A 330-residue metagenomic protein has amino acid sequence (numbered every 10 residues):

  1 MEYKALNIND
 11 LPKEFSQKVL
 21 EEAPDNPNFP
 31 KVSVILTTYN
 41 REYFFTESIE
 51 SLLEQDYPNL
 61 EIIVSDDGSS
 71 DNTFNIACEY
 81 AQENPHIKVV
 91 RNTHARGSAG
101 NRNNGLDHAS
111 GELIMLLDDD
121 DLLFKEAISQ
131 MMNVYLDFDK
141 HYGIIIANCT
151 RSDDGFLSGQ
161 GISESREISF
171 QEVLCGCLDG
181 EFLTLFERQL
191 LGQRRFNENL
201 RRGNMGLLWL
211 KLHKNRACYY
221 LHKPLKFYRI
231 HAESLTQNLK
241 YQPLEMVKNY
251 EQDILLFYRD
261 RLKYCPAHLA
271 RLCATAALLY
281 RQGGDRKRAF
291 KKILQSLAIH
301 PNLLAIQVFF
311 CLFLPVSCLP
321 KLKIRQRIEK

Functional and structural regions predicted by a protein language model:
K18-V19, N40-E54: Short, well-formed alpha-helical segments that are part of the catalytic scaffolds of diverse glycosyltransferases
P30-S33, E61, L207: Cell-envelope/extracellular polymer assembly enzymes that use nucleotide-activated donors
S51, D66-N75, H94, D118: A conserved acidic beta->alpha catalytic loop
N92-A109: Glycine-rich, basic loop-to-helix element that forms the pyrophosphate-binding segment of sugar-nucleotide handling
I114: Short aromatic/hydrophobic "clamp" motif used to bind/position activated sugar donors
E126-S158: Conserved donor NDP-sugar-binding/catalytic core segment of glycosyltransferases
S158-L239: Conserved nucleotide-sugar donor-binding catalytic segment
L225-H231, Q237-K263, R286-I299: Catalytic core of nucleotide-sugar-dependent glycosyltransferases
